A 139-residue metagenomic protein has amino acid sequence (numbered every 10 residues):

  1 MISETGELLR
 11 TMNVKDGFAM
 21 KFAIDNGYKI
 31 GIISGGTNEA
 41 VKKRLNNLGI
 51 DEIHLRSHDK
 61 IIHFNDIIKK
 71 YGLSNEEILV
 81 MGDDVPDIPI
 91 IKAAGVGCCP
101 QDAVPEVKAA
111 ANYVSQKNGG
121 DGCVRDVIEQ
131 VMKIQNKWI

Functional and structural regions predicted by a protein language model:
M1-K29: Active-site neighborhood of HAD-like aspartate-dependent phosphohydrolases
I2-E4, N13, H54, I61-I139: Mg2+-dependent phosphoryl-transfer enzymes with acidic/Ser/Thr/Gly-rich catalytic loops
E7-L8, K29, I33, L48-E52 (+2 more regions): Conserved short-loop catalytic and cofactor-binding motifs
L8, I33, T37, D84 (+1 more regions): Gly/Ser/Thr-rich beta-alpha loop segments that engage phosphate groups in nucleotides
M20-R44, L55, I91: Substrate-recognition element of Asp-dependent hydrolases with the DxDx(T/V) motif
G27, G36, G49, G72 (+1 more regions): Conserved functional loop/turn residues at catalytic and ligand-binding sites
K42-D51, R56-I62: PIN-domain endoribonuclease scaffold, especially VapC-family toxins
